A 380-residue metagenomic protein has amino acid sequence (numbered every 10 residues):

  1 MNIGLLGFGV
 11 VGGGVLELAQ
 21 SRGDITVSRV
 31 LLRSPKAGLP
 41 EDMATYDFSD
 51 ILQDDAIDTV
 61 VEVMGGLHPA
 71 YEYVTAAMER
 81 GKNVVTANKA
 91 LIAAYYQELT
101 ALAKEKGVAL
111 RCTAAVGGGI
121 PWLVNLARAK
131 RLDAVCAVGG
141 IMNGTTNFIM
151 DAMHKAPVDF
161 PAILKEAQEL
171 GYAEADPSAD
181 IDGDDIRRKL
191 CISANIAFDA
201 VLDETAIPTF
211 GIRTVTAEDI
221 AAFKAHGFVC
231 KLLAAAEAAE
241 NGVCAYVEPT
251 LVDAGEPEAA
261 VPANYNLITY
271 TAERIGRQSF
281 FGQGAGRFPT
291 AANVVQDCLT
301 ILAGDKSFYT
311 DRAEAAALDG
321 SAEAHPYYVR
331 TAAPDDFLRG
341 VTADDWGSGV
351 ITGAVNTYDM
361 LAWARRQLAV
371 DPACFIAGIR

Functional and structural regions predicted by a protein language model:
N2-E17: Glycine-rich adenosine-cofactor-binding loop
S21-L39: NAD(P)-binding Rossmann-fold cofactor-contacting core
Y46-A87: Rossmann-fold NAD(P) dinucleotide-binding segment
Y71-A76, K89-A127: Rossmann-fold NAD(P)-binding glycine/threonine-rich loop
W122-V135, T146-P161, R188-L202, D297: Oxidoreductase and adenylate-handling cofactor-binding alpha/beta cores
C136-G139, N147-M150, H154, E166 (+3 more regions): Catalytic, metal-anchored helix/loop core of enzyme active sites in primary metabolism
A162-A260, Y265-L267, G286: Substrate-binding/catalytic subdomain of NAD(P)-dependent oxidoreductase enzymes
C298-R380: A conserved regulatory-domain signal marking ACT and ACT-like small-molecule sensing domains and adjacent regulatory
